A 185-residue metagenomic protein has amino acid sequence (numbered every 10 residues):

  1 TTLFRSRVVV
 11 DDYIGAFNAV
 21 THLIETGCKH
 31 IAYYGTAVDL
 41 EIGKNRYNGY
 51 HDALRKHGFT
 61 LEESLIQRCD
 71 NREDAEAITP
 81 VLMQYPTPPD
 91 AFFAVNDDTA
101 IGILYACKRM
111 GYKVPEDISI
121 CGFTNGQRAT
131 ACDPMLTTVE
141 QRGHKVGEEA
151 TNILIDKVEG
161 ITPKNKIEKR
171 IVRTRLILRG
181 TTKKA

Functional and structural regions predicted by a protein language model:
T1-A185: Bacterial carbohydrate/catabolite-sensing allosteric modules
